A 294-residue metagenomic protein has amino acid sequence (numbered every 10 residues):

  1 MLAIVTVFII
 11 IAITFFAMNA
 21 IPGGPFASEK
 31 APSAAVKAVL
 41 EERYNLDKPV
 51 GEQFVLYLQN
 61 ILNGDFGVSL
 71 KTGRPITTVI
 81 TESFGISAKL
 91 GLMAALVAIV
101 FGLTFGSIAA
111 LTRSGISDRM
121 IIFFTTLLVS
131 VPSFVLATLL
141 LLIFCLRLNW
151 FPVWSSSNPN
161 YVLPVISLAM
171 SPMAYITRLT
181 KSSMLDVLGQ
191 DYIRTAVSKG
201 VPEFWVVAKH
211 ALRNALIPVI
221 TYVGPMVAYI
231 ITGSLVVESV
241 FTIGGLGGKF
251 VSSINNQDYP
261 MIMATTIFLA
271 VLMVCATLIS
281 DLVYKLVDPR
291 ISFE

Functional and structural regions predicted by a protein language model:
M1-V5, V50, L92, I262: Membrane-interface helix starts
T6-L56, L148-L163: Hydrophobic alpha-helical transmembrane segments of membrane transport/permease proteins and related membrane-embedded
I10, T14-M18, A137, L141 (+5 more regions): Juxtamembrane/transmembrane-helix interface segments of polytopic membrane transporters
I13-A20, Y57-N60, F123-P152, A169-S171: Membrane-water interface segments at the C-terminal ends of transmembrane alpha-helices in multi-pass inner-membrane
A17, I21, E29-S33, I61-L62 (+10 more regions): Hydrophobic aliphatic residues
E42-V50, F66-I76, W154, I176 (+1 more regions): Membrane-interfacial helix-loop-helix junctions in multi-pass membrane proteins
D47-L103: An internal, D/E-rich "acidic patch" concept
T81-S117, S133, S156-E294: Alpha-helical transmembrane segments of integral membrane proteins, especially multi-pass inner/plasma-membrane
